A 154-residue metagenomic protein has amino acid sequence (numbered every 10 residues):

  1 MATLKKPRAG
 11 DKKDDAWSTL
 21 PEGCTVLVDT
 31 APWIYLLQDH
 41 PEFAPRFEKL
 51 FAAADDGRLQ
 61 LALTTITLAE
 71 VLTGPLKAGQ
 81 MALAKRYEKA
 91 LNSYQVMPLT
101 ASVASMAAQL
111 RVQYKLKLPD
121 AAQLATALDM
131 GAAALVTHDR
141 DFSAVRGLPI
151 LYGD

Functional and structural regions predicted by a protein language model:
M1-A62, P75-R86, D154: Short, well-structured N-terminal submotif of metal-dependent ribonuclease cores
A2-W17, E48, Q95-H138: Active-site neighborhoods of divalent-metal-dependent phosphate/nucleic-acid chemistry enzymes
T30, T65, D120-L124: Conserved glycosyltransferase catalytic-site signature
D39-H40, G74, L110, L148: Residue-level signal for well-ordered alpha-helical positions
A82-M106, V112-Y114, P119, S143-D154: Short acidic, glycine/proline-enriched helix-loop-strand junctions
